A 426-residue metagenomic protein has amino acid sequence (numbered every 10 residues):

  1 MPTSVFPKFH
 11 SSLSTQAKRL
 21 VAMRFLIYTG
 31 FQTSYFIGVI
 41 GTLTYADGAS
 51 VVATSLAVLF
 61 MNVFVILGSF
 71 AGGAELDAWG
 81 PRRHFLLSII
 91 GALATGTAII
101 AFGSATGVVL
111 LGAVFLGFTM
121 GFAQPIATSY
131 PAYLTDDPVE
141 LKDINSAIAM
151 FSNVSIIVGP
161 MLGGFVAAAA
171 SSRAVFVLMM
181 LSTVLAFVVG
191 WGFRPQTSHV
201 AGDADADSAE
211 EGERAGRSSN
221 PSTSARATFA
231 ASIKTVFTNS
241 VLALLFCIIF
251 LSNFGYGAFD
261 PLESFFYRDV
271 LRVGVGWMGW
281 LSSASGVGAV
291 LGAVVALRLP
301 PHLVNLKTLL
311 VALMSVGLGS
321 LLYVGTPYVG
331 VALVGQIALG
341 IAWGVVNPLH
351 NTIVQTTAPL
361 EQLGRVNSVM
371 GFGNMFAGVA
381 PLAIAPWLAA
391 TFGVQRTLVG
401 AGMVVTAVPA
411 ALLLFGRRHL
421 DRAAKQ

Functional and structural regions predicted by a protein language model:
M1-A17, Q196-F246: Juxtamembrane intracellular "pre-TM" segments in multi-pass secondary transporters
P2-V63, N239-S283: Helix-loop boundary and gating motifs at the non-cytosolic
R19-F36, M61-A74, G80-I89, V108 (+5 more regions): Substrate-agnostic recognition of the 12-TM MFS/MFS-like secondary transporter fold
G38-A46, V158-M179, D269-V270, A380-L398: Transmembrane alpha-helix termini and helix-breaking/packing motifs in multi-pass membrane transporters
A78-I89, P300-L313: Cytoplasmic membrane-interface "Motif A"-like loop-to-helix N-cap segments of 12-TM Major Facilitator Superfamily
I90-S104, M314-P327: C-terminal ends and interior cores of transmembrane alpha-helices in multi-pass membrane transporters/permeases
A101-A113, V324-G335: Helix-loop junctions at membrane interfaces in 12-TM secondary transporters
S182-D207, L414-K425: Helix-loop junctions on the cytosolic side of multi-pass membrane transporters, especially the intracellular loop
